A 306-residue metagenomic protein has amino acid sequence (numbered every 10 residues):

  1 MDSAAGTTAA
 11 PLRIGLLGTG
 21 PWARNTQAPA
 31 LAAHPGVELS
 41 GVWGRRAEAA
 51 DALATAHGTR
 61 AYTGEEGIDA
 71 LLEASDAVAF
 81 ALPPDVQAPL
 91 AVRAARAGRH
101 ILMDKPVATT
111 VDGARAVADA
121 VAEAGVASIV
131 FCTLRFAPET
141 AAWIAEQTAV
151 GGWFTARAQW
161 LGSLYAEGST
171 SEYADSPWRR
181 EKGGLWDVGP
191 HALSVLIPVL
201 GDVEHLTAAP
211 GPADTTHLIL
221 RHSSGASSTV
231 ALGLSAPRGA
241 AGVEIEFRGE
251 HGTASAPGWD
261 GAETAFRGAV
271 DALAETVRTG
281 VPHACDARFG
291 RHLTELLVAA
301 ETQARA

Functional and structural regions predicted by a protein language model:
M1-G58: N-terminal Rossmann-like dinucleotide-binding module
M1-P11, E66-D69, A77-A79, S223 (+1 more regions): C-terminal helix-rich "cap/oligomerization" subdomain common to oxidoreductases
W22, R45, R238-A241, D260-D271 (+1 more regions): Active-site loop of classical SDR/Rossmann-like NAD(P)-dependent oxidoreductases, centered on the catalytic Tyr-X3-Lys
E38-G41, D76-V78, S128, G183: Short active-site oxyanion
H57-A118: Beta-loop-alpha module in the N-terminal Rossmann-like domain of NAD(P)-dependent dehydrogenases, especially those
T59, A97-R99, A124-A127, G225-A226: A short helix->loop->beta-strand "cap" motif at the edges of active sites that frequently abuts
A127, L134-L206: Predominantly a Rossmann-like dinucleotide-binding segment in NAD(P)-dependent oxidoreductases
P190-P257, D271-T279: Contiguous beta-strand/loop segments that form the cofactor/metal-binding neighborhood of enzyme cores
